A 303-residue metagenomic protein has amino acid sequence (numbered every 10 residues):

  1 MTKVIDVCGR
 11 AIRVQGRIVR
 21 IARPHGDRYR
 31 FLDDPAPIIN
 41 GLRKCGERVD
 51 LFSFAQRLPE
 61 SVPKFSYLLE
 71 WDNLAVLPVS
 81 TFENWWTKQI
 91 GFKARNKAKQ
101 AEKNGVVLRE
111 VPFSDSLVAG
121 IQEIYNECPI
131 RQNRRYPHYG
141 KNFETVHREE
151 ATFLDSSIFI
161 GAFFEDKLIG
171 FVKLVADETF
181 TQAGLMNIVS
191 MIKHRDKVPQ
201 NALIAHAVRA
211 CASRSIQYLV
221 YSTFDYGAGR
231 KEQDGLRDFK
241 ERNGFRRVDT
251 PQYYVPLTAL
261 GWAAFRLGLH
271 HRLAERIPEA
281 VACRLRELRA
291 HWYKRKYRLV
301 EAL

Functional and structural regions predicted by a protein language model:
M1-D50: Non-cleavable N-terminal signal-anchor transmembrane helices
M1-I21, R57-P63, L68, N84-K197 (+1 more regions): A conserved beta-strand-loop-helix scaffold within acyl/acetyltransferase catalytic domains
M1-R20, F65-W85, L219-L303: Active-site/acyl-donor-binding loops of N-acyltransferases
P24-R30, S80-F82, N187-V198, D225-G227: A short, internal acetyl-CoA/4′-phosphopantetheine-binding micro-motif in the GNAT/acyltransferase core
P35-N73: Non-catalytic accessory segments adjacent to catalytic cores
I39-K44, I204-A212: A conserved short alpha-helix in the GNAT/GCN5 acetyltransferase fold that borders and helps form the acetyl-CoA
G46-Q56, C211-D225: Conserved GNAT acetyl-CoA-binding A-motif
D196, Q200, A207-Q217, G235 (+1 more regions): C-terminal amphipathic alpha-helical segment
